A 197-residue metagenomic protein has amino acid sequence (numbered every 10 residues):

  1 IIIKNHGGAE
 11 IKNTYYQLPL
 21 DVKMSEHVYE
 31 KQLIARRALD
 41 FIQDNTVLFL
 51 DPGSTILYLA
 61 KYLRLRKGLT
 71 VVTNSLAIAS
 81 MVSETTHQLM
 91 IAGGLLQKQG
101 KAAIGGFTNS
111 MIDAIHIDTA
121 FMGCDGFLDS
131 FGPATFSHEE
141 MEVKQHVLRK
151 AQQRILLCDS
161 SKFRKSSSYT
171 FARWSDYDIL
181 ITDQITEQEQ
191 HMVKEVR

Functional and structural regions predicted by a protein language model:
I1-P52, A60-R66, V82-H87: HTH-adjacent hinge/linker in prokaryotic transcriptional regulators
H27, L48, V71, K101 (+1 more regions): Glycine- and other small-residue-rich loops at beta-strand/loop junctions that grip anionic moieties
N45, R66-G68, A151, Y177: A general structural motif
L50-D51, T73, T182: Short beta-strand scaffold positions
Y58, I78: Internal active-site segments that recognize and position negatively charged phosphoryl groups and nucleotide moieties
R64-L69, H138: A glycine- and small-aliphatic-rich helix-loop capping segment at beta-alpha/alpha-beta transitions that lines
L69-V72, L89: Short beta-strand element of Class I
A79-R197: Conserved phosphate- and dinucleotide-binding cores of soluble alpha/beta proteins, encompassing both enzyme active
